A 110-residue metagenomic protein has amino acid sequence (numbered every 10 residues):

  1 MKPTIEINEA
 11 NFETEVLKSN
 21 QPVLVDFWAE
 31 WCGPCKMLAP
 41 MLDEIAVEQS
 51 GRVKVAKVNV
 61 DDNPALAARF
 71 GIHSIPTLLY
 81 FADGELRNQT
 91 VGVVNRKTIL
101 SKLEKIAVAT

Functional and structural regions predicted by a protein language model:
P3, N8, W28, K54-A56: Conserved Rossmann-like nucleotide-binding pocket used by diverse enzymes that bind dinucleotide cofactors
T4-V23: A short beta-strand-turn-helix
N20-P22, A39-V58: Conserved helix-turn-beta segment immediately C-terminal to the redox Cys motif in thioredoxin-like folds
N20-Q21, W28-W31, S74: Short pre-active-site segment immediately N-terminal to redox-active cysteine/selenocysteine motifs in thiol-based
F27-M41: Conserved redox-active cysteine motifs that mediate thiol-disulfide chemistry, especially di-cysteine Cys-X(1-2)-Cys
V58-A67: Structural microenvironment flanking redox-active thiols in thiol-disulfide oxidoreductases
L79-T110: Non-catalytic, surface beta->alpha helical segment in thiol-disulfide oxidoreductase systems
